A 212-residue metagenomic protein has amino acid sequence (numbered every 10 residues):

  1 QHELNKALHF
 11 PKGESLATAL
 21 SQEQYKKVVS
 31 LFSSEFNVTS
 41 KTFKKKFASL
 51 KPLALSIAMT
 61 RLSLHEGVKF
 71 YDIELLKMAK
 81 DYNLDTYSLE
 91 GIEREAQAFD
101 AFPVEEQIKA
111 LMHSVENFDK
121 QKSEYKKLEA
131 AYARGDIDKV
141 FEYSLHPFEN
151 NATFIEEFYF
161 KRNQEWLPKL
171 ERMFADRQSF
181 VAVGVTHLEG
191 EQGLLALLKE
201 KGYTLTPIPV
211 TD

Functional and structural regions predicted by a protein language model:
Q1-F154, F158: Structured, acidic catalytic/metal-binding patches in enzyme active sites
T153-D212: A cross-kingdom marker for long, charged
